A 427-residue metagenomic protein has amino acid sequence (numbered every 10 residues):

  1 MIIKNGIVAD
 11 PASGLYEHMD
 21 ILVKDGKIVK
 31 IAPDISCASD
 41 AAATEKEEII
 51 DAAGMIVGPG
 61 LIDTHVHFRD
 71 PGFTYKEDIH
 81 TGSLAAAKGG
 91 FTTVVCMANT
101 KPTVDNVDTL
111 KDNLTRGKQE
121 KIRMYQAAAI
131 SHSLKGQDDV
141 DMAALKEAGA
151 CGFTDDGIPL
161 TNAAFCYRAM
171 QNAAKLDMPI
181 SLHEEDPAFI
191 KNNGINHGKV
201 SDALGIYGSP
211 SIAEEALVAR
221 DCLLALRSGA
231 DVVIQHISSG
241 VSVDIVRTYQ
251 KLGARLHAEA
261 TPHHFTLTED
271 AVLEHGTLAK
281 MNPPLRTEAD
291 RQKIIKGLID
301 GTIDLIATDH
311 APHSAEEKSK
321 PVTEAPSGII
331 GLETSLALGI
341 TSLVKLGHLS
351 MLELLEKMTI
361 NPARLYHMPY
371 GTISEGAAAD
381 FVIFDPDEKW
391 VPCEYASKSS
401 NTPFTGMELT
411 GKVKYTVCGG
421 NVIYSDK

Functional and structural regions predicted by a protein language model:
M1-A43: N-terminal metal-binding scaffold of metallo-dependent hydrolase/deaminase domains
G6, I21, G26, G54 (+15 more regions): Divalent metal-coordination and catalytic microenvironments
S36-V57: Active-site metal-binding motif and surrounding structural segment of the metallo-beta-lactamase
A53-G117: Metal-associated gating/positioning segment near the N- to mid-region
T115-I130: A glycine-rich helix N-cap at a beta->alpha junction
Q137-I306: Histidine/acidic residue-rich metal-binding segments in metalloenzymes
A203-D231, L278, G297-D300, D304-I306 (+1 more regions): His/Asp/Glu-enriched, well-ordered alpha-helical/loop segment that forms or immediately abuts the divalent-metal
P321-E324, A378-K427: C-terminal cap of metal-dependent C-N hydrolases
